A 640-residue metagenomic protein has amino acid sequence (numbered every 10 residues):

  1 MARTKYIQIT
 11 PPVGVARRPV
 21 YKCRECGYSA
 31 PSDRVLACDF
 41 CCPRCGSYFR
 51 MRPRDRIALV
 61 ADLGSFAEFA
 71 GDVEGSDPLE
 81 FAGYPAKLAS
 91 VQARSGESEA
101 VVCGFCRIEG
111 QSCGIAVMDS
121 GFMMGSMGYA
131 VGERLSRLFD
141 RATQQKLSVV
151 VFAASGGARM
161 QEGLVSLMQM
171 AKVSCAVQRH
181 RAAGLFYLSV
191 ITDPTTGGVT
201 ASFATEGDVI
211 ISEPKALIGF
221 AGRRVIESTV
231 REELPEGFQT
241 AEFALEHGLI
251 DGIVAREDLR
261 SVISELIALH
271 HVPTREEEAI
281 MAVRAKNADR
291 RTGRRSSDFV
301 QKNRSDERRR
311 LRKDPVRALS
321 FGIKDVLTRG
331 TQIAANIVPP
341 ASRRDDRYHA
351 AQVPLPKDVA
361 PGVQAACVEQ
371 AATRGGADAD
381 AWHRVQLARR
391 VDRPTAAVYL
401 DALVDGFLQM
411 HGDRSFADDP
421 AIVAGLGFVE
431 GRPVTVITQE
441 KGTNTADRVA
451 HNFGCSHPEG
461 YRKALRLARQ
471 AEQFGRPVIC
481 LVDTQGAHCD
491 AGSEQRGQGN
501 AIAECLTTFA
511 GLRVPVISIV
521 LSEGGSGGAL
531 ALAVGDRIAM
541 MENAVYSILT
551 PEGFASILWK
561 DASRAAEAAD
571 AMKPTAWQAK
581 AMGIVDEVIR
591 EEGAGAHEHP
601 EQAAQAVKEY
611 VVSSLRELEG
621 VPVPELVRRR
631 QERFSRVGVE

Functional and structural regions predicted by a protein language model:
M1-L188, P194, E206, E213 (+4 more regions): Terminal-region recognition feature
T196-F203, G219-F220, G528: Glycine-rich anion-binding loops of enzyme active sites
E213, F220-E236, G248: Hydrophobic secondary-structure block in the mid-to-C-terminal portion of proteins
I218-T229, I548-T550, F554-S556: Nucleotide-binding motor/catalytic cores of P-loop/tubulin-like NTPases across gene-expression machines
